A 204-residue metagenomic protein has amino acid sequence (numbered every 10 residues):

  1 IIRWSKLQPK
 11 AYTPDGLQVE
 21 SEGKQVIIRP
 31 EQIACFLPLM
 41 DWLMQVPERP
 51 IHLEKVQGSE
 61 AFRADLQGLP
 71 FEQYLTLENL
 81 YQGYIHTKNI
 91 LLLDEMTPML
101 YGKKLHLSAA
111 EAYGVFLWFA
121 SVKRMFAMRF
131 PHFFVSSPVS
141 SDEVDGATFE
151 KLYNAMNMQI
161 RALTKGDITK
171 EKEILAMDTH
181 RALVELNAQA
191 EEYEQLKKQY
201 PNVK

Functional and structural regions predicted by a protein language model:
I1-K204: An amphipathic, hydrophobic-aromatic interaction surface with interspersed Lys/Arg that forms lipid/phosphate-bearing
